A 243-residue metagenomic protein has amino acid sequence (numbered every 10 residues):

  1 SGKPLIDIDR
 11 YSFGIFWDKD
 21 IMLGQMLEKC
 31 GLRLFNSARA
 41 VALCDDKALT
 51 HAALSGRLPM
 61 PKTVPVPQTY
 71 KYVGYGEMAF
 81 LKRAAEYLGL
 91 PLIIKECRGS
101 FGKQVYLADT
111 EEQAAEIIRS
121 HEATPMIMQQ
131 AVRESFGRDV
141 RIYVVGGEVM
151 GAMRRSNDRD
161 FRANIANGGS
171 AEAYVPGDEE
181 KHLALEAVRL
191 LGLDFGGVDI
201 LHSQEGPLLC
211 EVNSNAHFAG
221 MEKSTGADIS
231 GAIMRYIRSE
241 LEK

Functional and structural regions predicted by a protein language model:
S1-Y72: Conserved N-proximal alpha/beta basic substrate-recognition cap immediately N-terminal to, or forming the N-lobe
W17-I21, R133-S135, D194: Short beta->alpha connector loops
L54-S55, L81-K103, T124-S135: ATP-grasp fold ATP-binding core
T63-G89: Rossmann-like NAD(P)H-binding beta-loop-alpha module
L92, M150-G151, G196, L208-C210: Protein kinase-like catalytic core scaffold
F101-L191: Phosphate-binding site of ATP-dependent enzymes
V198-I200: Hydrophobic residue at the +6 position relative to the catalytic HRD Asp in the kinase catalytic loop
H202-K243: C-terminal active-site "lid" helix and adjoining low-complexity regulatory extension at the edge of ATP-using catalytic
